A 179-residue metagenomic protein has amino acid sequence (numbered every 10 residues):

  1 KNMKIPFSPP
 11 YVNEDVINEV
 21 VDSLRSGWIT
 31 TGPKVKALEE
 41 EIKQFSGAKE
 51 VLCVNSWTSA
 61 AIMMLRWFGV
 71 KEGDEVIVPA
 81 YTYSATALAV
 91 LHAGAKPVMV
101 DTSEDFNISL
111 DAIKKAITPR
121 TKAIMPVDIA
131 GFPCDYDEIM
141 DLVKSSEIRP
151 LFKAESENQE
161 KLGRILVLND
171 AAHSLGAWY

Functional and structural regions predicted by a protein language model:
K1-I29, P33: N-terminal "arm"/small-domain region of PLP-dependent enzymes with the aminotransferase-like
I5, K49-L52, V98, K114 (+1 more regions): Structural signal for short hydrophobic segments within the conserved structured cores of catalytic domains across
V12, T30, T82, E104-D105 (+1 more regions): Glycine-/small-residue-rich active-site loops that bind phosphorylated ligands and cofactors
V21, R25, E39-K43, I62-W67 (+3 more regions): Solvent-exposed, non-membrane alpha-helical residues enriched in polar/charged side chains
W28-E75, A89-H92, M99, E147 (+1 more regions): Phosphate-binding glycine-rich loop
I62-I117, A123-M125: Conserved PLP-anchoring active-site segment centered on the Schiff-base-forming lysine
D105-Y179: Active-site phosphate-binding strand-loop segment of PLP-dependent enzymes
